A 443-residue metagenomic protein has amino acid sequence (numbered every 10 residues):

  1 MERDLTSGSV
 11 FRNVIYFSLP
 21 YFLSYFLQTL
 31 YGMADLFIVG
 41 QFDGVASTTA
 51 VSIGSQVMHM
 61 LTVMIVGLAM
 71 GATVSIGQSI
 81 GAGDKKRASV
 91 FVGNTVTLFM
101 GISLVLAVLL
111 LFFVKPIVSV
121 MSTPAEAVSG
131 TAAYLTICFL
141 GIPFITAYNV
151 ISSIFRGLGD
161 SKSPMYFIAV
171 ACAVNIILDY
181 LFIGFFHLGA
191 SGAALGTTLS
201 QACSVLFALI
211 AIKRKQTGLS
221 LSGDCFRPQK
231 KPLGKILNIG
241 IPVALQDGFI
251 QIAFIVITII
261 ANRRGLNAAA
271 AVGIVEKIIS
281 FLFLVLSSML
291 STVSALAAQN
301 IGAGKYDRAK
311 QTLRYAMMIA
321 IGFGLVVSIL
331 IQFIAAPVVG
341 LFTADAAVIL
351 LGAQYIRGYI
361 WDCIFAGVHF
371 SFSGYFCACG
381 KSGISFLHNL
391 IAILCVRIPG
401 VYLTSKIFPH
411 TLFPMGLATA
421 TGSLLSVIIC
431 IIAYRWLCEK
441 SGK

Functional and structural regions predicted by a protein language model:
M1-S18, I76-P143, F185-I241, A297-D362 (+1 more regions): Short alpha-helical transmembrane segments in multi-pass integral membrane proteins
L5-F42, Q56-G71, S75, M100-A107 (+6 more regions): N-terminal transmembrane alpha-helices
Y16-D35, I137, A171, S200-S204 (+4 more regions): Transmembrane helical elements of multi-pass membrane transporters/channels
Y21, Y25, F37, V74 (+15 more regions): Transmembrane alpha-helix boundary and packing residues in multipass membrane permease domains and related
L30-T49, V118-A125, L181-L188, G248-V275 (+4 more regions): Helix-terminus/linker motif at the lipid-water interface of multi-pass membrane proteins
D43-Q56, L135, A194, L266-F281 (+2 more regions): Small-residue hotspots at the loop-to-helix junctions and early N-terminal turns of transmembrane alpha-helices
T48-V108, I145-P164, T258, A271-A335 (+1 more regions): Small-residue-rich hydrophobic transmembrane alpha-helices
C138-R156, P164-C172, A193-A208, S287-L290 (+3 more regions): Short runs within selected transmembrane alpha-helices of multi-pass transporters and secretion channels
